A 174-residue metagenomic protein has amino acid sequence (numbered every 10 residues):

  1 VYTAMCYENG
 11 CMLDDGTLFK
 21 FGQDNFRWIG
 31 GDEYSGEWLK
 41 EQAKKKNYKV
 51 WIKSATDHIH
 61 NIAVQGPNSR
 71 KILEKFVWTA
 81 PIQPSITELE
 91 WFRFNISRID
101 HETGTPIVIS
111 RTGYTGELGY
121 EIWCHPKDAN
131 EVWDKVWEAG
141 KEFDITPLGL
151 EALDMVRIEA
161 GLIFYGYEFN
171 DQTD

Functional and structural regions predicted by a protein language model:
V1-C6, C11, E151: Acidic, proline/glycine-enriched N-terminal capping motif
L13-G16: Short beta-strand and beta-hairpin "edge-sheet" elements
F19-D174: Conserved, structured C-terminal
